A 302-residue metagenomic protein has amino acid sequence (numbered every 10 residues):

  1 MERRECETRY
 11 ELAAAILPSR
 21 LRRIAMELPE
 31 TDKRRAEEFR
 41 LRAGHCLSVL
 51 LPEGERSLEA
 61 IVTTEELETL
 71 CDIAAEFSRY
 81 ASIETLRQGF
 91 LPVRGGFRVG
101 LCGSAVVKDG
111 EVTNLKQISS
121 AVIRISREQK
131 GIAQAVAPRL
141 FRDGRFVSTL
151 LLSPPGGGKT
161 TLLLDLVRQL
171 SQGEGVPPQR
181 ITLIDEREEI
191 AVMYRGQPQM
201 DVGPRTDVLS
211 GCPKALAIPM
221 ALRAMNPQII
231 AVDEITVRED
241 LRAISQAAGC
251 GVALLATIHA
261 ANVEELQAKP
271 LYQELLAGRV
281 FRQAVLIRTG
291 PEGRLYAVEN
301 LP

Functional and structural regions predicted by a protein language model:
M1-G95, Q172: N-terminal accessory targeting/assembly segments
R79-F146: P-loop NTP-binding catalytic core
V106-Q117, R282-P302: Conserved P-loop NTPase
L151: Hydrophobic anchor at the beta1->P-loop junction of P-loop NTPases
K159: Conserved lysine of the Walker
L162, L166: Hydrophobic positions on the alpha1 helix immediately C-terminal to the Walker A/P-loop
S171-A221: P-loop NTPase switch/communication element
M225-P291: Conserved P-loop NTPase nucleotide-binding/switch module
